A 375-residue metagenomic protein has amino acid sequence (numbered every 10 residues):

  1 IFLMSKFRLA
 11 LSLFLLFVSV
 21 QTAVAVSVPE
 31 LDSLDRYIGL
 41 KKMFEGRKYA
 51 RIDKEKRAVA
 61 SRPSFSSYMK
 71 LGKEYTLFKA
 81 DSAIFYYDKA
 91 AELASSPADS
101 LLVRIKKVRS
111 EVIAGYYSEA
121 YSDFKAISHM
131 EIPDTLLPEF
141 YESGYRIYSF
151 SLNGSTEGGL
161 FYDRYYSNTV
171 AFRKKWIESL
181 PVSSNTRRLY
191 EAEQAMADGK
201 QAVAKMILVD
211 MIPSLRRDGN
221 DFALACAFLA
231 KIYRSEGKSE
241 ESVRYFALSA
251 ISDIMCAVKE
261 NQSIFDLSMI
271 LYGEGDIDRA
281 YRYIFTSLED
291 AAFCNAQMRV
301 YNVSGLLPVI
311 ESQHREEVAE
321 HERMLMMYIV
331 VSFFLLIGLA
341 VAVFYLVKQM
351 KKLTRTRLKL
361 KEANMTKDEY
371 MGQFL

Functional and structural regions predicted by a protein language model:
F2-S5, L11-L13, T22-V318: A "functional boundary" signal
F7-F14, M327-F333: Alpha-helical transmembrane segments
V18-A23, A342-L346: Hydrophobic membrane-targeting alpha-helices
H314-N364: Alpha-helical transmembrane signal-anchor helices
M371-L375: Helical H-box environment at the start of the DHp/HisKA dimerization domain of histidine kinases
